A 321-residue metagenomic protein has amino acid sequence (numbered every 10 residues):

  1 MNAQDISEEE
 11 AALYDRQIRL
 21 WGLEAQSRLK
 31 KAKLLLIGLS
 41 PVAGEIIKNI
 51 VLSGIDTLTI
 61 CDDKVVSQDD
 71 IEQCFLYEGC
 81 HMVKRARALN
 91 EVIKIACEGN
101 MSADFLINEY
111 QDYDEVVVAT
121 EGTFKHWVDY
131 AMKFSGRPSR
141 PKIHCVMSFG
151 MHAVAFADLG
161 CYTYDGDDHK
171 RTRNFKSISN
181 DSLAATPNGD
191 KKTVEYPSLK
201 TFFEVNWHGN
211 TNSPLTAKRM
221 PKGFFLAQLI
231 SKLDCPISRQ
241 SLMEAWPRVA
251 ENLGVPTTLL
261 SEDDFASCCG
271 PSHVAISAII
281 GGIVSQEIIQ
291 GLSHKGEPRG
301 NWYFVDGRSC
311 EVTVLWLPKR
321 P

Functional and structural regions predicted by a protein language model:
M1-P321: Adenine nucleotide-associated cytosolic modules
